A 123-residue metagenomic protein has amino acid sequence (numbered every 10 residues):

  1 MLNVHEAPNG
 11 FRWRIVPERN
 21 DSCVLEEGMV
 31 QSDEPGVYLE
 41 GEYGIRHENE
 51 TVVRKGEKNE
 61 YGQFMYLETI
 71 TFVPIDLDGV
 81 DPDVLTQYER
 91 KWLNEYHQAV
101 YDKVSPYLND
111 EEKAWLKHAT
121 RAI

Functional and structural regions predicted by a protein language model:
L2-I123: Charged, cofactor-coupling segments
